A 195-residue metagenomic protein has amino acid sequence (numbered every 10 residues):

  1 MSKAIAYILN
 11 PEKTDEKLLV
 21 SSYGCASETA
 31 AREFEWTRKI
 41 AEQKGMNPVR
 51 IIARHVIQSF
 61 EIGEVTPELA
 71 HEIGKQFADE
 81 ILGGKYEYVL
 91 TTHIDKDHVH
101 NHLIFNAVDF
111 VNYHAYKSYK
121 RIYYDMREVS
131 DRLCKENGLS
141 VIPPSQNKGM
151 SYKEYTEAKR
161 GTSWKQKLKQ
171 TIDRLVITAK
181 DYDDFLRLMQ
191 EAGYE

Functional and structural regions predicted by a protein language model:
M1-E195: N-terminal nicking endonuclease/strand-transfer module with a His-rich metal-binding environment and a catalytic Tyr
